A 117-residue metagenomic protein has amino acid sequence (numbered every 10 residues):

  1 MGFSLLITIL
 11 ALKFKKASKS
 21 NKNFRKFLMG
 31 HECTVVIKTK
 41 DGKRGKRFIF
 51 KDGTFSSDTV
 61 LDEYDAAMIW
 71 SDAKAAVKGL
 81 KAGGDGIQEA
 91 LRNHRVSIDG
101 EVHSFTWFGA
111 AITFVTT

Functional and structural regions predicted by a protein language model:
M1-T117: Feature captures hydrophobic
